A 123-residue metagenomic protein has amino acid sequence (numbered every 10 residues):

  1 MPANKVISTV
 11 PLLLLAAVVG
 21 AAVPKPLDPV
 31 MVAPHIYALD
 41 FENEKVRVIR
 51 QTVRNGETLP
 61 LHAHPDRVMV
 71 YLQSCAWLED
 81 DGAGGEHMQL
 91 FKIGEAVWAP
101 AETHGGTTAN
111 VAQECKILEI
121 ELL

Functional and structural regions predicted by a protein language model:
M1-P11: Bacterial N-terminal signal peptides that target proteins for export
L14-D28: Bacterial Sec-dependent signal peptides at the C-terminal "C-region" and cleavage site
A33-T58, P65-M69, I120: A short glycine-rich, His/Asp/Glu-containing loop-to-beta-strand
T58-L59, C75-E79, A96: Short beta-strand segments in beta-sandwich/barrel cores
H64-A83: Glycine- and acidic-residue-biased ligand/ion/polar-headgroup-sensing regions
S74, A101-L123: Ligand-binding loop in jelly-roll beta-barrel domains
G84-A101: Short acidic-glycine-tyrosine-enriched beta hairpin
